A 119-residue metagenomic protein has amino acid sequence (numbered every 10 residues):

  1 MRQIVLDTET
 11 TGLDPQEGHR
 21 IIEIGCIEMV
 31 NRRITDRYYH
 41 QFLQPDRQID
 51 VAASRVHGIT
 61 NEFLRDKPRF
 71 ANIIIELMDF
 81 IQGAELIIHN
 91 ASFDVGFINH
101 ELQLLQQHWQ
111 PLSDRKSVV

Functional and structural regions predicted by a protein language model:
M1-S113, S117-V119: Conserved non-catalytic scaffold segment of RNase H-like nuclease domains
